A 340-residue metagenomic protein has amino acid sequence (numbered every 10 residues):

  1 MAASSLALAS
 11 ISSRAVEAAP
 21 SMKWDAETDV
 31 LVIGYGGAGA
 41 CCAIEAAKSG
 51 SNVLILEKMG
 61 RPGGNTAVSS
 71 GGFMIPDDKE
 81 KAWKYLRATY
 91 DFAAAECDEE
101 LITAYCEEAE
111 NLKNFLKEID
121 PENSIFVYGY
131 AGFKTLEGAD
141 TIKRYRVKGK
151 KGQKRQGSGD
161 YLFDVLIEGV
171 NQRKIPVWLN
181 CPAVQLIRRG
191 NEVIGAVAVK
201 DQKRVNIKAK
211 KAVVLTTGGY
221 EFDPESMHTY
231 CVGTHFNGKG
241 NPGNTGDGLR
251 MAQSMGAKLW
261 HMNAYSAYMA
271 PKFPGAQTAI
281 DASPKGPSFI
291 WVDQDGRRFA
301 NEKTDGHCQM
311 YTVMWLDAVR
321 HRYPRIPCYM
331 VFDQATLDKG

Functional and structural regions predicted by a protein language model:
M1-E17: N-terminal export signals
A15-E27, G296: A short, basic/flexible loop-to-alpha-helix module at the beginning of a structural domain
M22-A38, L54: Beta1/beta-strand and adjacent pyrophosphate-binding region of the FAD-binding site in flavoprotein oxidoreductases
K48-A67: Glycine-rich FAD pyrophosphate-binding loop
S70, M74-Y105: Glycine-rich active-site loop/strand segments that organize a redox cofactor
E107-R204, P224-E225, K272: Conserved redox-cofactor binding core of oxidoreductases
K203-R204, K208-T278: Glycine-rich loop(s) and the adjacent beta-strand/alpha-helix scaffold that form part
L249, K258-G340: An anion/pyrophosphate-binding glycine-rich loop and adjacent beta-alpha core in soluble alpha-beta enzymes
